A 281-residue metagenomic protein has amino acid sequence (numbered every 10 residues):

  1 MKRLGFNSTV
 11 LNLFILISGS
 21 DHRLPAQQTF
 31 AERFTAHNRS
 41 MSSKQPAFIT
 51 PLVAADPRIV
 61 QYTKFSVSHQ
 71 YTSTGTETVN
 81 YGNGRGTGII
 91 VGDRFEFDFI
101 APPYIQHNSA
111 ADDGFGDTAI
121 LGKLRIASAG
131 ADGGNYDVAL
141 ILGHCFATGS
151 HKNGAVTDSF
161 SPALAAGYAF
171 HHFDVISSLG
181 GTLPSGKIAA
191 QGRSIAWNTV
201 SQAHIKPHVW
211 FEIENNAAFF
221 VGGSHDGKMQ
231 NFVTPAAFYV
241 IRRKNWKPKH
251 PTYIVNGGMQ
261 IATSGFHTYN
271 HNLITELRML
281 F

Functional and structural regions predicted by a protein language model:
M1-R33: Cleavable N-terminal export/targeting peptides
L24-F281: Transmembrane beta-barrel domains of Gram-negative outer membranes and organellar outer membranes
